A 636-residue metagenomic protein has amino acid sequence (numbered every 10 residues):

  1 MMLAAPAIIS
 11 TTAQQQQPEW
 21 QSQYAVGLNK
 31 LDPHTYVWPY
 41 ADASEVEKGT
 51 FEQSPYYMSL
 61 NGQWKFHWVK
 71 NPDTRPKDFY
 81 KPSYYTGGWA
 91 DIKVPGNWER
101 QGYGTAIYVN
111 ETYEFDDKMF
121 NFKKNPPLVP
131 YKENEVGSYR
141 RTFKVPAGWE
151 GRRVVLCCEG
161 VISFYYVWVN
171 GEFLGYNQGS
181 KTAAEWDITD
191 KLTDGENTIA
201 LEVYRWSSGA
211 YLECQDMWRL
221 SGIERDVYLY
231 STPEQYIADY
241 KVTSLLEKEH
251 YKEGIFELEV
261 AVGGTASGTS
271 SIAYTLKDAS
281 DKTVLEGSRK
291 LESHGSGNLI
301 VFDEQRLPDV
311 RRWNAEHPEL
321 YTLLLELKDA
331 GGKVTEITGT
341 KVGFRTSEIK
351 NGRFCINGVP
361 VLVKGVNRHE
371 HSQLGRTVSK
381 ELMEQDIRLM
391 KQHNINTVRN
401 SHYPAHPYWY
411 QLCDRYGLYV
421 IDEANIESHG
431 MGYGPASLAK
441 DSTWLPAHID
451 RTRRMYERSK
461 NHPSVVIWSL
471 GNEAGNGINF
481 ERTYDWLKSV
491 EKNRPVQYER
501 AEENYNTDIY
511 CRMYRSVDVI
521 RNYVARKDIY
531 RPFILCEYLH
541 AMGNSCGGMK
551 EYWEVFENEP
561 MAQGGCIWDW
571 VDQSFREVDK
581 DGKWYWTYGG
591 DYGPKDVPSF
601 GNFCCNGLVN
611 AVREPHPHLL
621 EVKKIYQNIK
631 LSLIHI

Functional and structural regions predicted by a protein language model:
M1-Q16: Bacterial Sec-dependent N-terminal signal peptides
Q14-K118, T198-E202, W206, A279 (+3 more regions): Accessory carbohydrate-binding/adhesion or oligomerization-edge regions at the termini of glycan-active proteins
Q16-E52, F122, E172, Y211 (+2 more regions): Extended substrate-binding grooves/exosites of carbohydrate-active enzymes
E19-S22, T50-F51, H67-V69, N97 (+11 more regions): Accessory beta-strand-rich segments of carbohydrate-active enzymes
W149-R152, L192-E196, R306-L320: Short glycine/proline/serine/threonine-rich loop/turn segments at secondary-structure transition edges
V167-V169, E253-L291, I300, L633: Beta-strand-rich binding/interaction modules
E224-K241, F344-V359: Low-complexity, Pro/Ser/Thr- and charge-rich linker/hinge segments at domain boundaries
E234-A266, P617-L633: Surface beta-strand/loop "capping" patches
